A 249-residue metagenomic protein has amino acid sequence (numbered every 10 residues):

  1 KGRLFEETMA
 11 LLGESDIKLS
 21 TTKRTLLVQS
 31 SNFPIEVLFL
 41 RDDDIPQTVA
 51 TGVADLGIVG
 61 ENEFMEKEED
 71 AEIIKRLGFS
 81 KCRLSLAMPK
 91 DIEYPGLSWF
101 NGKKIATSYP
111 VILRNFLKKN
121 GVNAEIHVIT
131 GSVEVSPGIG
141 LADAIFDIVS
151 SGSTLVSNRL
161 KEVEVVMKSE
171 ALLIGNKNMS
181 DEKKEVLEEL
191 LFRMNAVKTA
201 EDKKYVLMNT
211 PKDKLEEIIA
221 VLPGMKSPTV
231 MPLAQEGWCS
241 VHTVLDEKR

Functional and structural regions predicted by a protein language model:
K1-I35, V59-E72, R76-R83, K90-R249: Small-molecule-sensing regulatory modules
P34-V53: Short, structured active-site "lid" loops
V49, D55-L56, D143-A144: Short, Asp-centered acidic motifs that coordinate Mg2+ and/or phosphate in catalytic or ligand-binding sites
